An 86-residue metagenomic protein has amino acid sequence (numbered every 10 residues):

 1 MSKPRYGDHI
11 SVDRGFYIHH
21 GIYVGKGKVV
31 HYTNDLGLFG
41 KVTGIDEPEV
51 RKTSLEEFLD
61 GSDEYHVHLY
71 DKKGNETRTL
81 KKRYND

Functional and structural regions predicted by a protein language model:
P4-L80: Glycine-rich catalytic cores of cysteine/serine-nucleophile enzymes that process amide/ester linkages in cell-envelope
Y84-N85: Active-site-proximal polar cores
